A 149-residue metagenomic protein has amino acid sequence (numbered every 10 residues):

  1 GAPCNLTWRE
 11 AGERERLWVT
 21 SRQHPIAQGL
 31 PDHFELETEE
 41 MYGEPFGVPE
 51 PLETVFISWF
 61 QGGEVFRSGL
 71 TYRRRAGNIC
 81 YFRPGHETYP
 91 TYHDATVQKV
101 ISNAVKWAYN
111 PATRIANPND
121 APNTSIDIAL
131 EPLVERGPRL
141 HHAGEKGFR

Functional and structural regions predicted by a protein language model:
A2-A76, E135: Catalytic beta-strand/loop cores that center a nucleophilic Ser/Cys/Thr and support acyl-enzyme chemistry
Q61-R67, R73-R149: Extracellular ligand-binding/catalytic regions of CAZymes and related secreted enzymes and adhesion modules
